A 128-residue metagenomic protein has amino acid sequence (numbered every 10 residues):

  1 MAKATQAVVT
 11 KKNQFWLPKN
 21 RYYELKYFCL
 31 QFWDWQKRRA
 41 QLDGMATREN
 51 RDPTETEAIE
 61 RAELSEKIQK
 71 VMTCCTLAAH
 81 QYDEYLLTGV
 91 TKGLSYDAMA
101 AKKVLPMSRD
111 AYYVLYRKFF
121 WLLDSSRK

Functional and structural regions predicted by a protein language model:
M1-L77, D97, R127-K128: N-terminal interaction/assembly modules
G44-R51, T88, K103-V104, F120: Short, flexible coil/linker elements and helix-boundary hinge sites characteristic of intrinsically disordered
P53, E57-E60, Y82, A101 (+1 more regions): Residue-level recognition of alpha-helical structural elements
E63, V104-A111, L115: Short, well-structured alpha-helical patches and their helix-loop capping segments that border functional surfaces
L77-Y96: Short amphipathic alpha helix immediately N-terminal
K92-S108: Helix-turn-helix DNA-binding module
Y112-S126: DNA major-groove recognition helices of helix-turn-helix
